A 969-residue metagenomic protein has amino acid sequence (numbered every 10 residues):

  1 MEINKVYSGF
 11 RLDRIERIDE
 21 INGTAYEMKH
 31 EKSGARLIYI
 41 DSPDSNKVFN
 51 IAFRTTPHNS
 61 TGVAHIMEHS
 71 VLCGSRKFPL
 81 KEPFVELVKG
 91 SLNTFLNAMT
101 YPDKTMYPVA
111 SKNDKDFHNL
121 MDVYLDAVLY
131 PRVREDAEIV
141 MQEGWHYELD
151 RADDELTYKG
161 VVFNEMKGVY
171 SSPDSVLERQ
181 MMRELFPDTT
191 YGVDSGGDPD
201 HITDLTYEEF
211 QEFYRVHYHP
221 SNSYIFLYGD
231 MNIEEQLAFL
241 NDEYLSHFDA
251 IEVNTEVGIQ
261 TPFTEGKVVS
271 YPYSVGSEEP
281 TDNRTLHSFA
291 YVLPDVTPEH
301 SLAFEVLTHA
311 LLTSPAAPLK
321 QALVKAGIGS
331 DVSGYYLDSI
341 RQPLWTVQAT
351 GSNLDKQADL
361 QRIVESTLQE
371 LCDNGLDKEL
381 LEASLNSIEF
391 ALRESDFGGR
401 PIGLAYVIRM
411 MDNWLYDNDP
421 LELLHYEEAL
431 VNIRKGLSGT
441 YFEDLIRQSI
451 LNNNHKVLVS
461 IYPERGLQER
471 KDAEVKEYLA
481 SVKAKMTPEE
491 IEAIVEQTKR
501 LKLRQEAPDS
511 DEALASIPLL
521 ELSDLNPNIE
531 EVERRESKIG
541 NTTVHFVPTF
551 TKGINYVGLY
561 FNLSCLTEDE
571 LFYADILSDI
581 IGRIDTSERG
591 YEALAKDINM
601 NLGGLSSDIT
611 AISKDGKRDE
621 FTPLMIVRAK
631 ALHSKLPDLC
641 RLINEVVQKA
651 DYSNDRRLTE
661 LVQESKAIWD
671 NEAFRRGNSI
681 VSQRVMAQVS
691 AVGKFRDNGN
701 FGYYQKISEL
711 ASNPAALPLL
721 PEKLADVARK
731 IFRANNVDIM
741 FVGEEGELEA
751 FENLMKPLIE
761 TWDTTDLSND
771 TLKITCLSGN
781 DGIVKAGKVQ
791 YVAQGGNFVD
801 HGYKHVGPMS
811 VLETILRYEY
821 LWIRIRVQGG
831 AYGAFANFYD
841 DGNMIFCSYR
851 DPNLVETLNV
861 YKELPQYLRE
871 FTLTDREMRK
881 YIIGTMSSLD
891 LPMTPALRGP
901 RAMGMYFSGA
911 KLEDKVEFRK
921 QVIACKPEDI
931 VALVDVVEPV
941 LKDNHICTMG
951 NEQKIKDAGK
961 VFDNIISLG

Functional and structural regions predicted by a protein language model:
M1-V48: Non-catalytic terminal extensions that flank enzyme cores
D41-P43, N50-A52, F163, K167-S171 (+8 more regions): His/Glu-based metal-binding/catalytic segments typifying zinc-dependent metallopeptidases
N46-T56, E82-Y130, A137-E148, S175-D200 (+11 more regions): M16 family metallopeptidases and their MPP-like homologs
V63, M67-V71, L577: Active-site His/Glu-centered metal-binding helix of metallohydrolases
F95, Q211-R215, S274-S277, L319 (+11 more regions): Generic recognition of flexible, low-complexity loop/linker segments
R151-N222, F226-Y244, F248-V275, T281-N283 (+1 more regions): Hydrophobic, small-residue-rich alpha-helical packing segments that form membrane-like cores
K159, Q211-E243, P721-M755, K942: Non-catalytic, conformational "gating/processing" segments within enzyme and secreted inhibitor domains
E212-Y214, Y224, I233-I251, N374 (+2 more regions): Extended, regular secondary-structure scaffolds
